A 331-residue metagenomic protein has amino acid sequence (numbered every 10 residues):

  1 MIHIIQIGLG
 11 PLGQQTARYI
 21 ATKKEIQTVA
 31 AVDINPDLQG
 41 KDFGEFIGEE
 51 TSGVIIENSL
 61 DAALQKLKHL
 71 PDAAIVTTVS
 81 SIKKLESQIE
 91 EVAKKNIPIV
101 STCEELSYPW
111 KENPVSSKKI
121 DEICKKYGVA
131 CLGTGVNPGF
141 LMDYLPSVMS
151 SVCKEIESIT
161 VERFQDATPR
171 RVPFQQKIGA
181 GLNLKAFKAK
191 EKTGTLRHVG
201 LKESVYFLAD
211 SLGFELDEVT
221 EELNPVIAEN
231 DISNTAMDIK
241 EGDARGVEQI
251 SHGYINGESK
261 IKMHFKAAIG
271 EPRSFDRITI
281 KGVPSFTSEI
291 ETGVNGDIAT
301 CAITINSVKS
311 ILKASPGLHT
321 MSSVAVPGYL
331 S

Functional and structural regions predicted by a protein language model:
M1-K95, G213: N-terminal glycine-/serine-/threonine-rich beta1-alpha1-beta2 phosphate-ribose binding loop of Rossmann-like
I7, P11, Q15, H69 (+9 more regions): Conserved active-site and cofactor/substrate-binding residues in soluble primary-metabolism enzymes
I7, P11, S150-D276, V294 (+2 more regions): Active-site-lining helix/loop region of Rossmann-like oxidoreductase modules
I34, C103-S107, V136-N137, F164: Short, ordered loop/turn segments at secondary-structure junctions
S80, V92-N113: ADP-ribose/adenylate-binding Rossmann-like module
E104-V129: Rossmann-fold NAD(P)-binding glycine/threonine-rich loop
F140-S151: Alpha-helical support elements that line or immediately flank enzyme active sites and cofactor-binding pockets
I269-S331: C-terminal helical cap and adjacent loop that interface with cofactors, partners, or active-site loops
